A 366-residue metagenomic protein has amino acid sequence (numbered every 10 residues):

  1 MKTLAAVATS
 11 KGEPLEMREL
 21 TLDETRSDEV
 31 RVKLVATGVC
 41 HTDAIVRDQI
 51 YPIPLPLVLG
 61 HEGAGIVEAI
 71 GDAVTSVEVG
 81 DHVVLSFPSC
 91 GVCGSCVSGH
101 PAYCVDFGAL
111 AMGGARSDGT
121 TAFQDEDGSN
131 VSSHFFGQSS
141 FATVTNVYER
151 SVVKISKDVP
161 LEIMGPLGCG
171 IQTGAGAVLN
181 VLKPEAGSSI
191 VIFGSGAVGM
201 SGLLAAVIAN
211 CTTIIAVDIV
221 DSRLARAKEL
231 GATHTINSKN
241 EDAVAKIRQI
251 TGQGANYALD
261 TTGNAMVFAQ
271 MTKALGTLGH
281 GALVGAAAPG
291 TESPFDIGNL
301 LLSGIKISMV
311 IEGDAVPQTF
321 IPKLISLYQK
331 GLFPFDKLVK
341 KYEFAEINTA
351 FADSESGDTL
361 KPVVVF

Functional and structural regions predicted by a protein language model:
M1, E241, A269-K273, T277 (+1 more regions): C-terminal hydrophobic helical "lid"/dimerization subdomain of Rossmann-like NAD(P)H-dependent oxidoreductases
D23-T37, I50-V97, A102, K154-D158: Glycine-rich beta-strand-centered segment in the early N-terminal region that forms part of a ligand/cofactor-binding
V79, T143-V144, R150-V152, S156-E241 (+1 more regions): Mid-domain Rossmann-like dinucleotide-binding core that forms the NAD(H)/NADP(H) cofactor-binding site
V84, N256-L259: N-terminal Rossmann-like NAD(P) cofactor-binding module of classical short-chain dehydrogenase/reductase
F87-R150: Cysteine-cluster motifs in flexible loop/terminal segments that predominantly coordinate metals
N264-L332, F366: Glycine-rich phosphate-binding loop and adjacent beta-alpha segment of Rossmann(oid) nucleotide-cofactor-binding
